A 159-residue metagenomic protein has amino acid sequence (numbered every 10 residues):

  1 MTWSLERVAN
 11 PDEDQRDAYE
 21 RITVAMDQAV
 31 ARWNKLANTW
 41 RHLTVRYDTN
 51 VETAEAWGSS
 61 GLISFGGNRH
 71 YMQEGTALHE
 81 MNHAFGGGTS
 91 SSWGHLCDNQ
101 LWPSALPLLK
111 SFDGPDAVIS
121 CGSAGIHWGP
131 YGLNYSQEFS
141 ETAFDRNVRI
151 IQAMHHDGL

Functional and structural regions predicted by a protein language model:
M1-E6: Disordered inhibitory propeptide/activation segment of secreted metzincin zinc metalloprotease zymogens, centered on
R7-D12, T44-M72, G87: Active-site scaffold of zinc-dependent metalloenzymes
E13-I22, I150-G158: Catalytic cores of nucleotide-sugar-dependent glycosyltransferases that transfer UDP/GDP/TDP-activated
D14-R41: Zn2+-dependent metallopeptidase catalytic core
R16-V24, Y71-T76, E141, D145: Soluble non-cytosolic domains of exported or imported proteins
W33-T49, T89-N99: Surface-exposed patches in mature extracellular/periplasmic domains of secreted proteins
G75-T89: Active-site recognition of the HExxH zinc-binding catalytic motif
S92-L159: Metalloprotease/metallohydrolase-associated module, dominated by Zn2+-dependent proteases
